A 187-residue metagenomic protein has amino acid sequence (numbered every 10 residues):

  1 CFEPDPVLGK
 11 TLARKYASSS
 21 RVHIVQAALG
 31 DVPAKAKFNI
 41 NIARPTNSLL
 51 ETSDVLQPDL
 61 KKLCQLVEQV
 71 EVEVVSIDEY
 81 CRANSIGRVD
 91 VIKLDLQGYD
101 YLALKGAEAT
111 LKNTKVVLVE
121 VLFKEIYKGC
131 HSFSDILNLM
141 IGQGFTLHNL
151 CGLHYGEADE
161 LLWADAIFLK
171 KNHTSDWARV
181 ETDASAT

Functional and structural regions predicted by a protein language model:
C1-T187: Phosphate/nucleotide-binding beta-alpha loop and adjacent structural elements of enzyme active sites
